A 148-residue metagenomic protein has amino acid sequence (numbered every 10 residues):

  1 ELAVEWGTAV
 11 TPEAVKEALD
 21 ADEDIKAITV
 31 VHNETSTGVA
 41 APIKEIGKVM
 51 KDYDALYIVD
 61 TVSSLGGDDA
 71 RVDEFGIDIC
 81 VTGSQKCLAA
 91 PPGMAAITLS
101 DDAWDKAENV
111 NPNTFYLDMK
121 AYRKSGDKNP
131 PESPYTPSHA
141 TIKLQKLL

Functional and structural regions predicted by a protein language model:
E1-A9: Active-site cofactor/substrate anionic-group-binding motifs, chiefly glycine- and Lys/Arg-rich phosphate-binding loops
L2-A3, T29-H32, T82-G83, T98: Short beta-strand segments
V4-E5, S63, S84-C87, D102-A103: Short, acidic/turn-prone active-site loops that include or flank metal/cofactor- and phosphate-binding residues
V10-S64, I79: Active-site phosphate-binding strand-loop segment of PLP-dependent enzymes
E17-D24, K51-A55, I77, L99-W104 (+2 more regions): Generic secondary-structure signature for well-ordered alpha-helical cores
L65-F75: Glycine-rich, charge-decorated loop segments at or immediately adjacent to ligand/cofactor-binding or catalytic sites
D73-Q85: Conserved active-site segment immediately N-terminal to the catalytic lysine that forms the internal aldimine
C87-L148: Active-site C-terminal subdomain of aminotransferase-like
